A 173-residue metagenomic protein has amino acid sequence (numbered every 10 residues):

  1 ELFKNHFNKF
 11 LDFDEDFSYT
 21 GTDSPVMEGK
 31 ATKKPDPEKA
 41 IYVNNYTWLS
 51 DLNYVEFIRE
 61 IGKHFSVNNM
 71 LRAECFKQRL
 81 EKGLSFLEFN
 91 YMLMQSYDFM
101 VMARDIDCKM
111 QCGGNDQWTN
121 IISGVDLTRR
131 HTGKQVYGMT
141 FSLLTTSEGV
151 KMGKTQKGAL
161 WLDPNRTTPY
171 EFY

Functional and structural regions predicted by a protein language model:
E1-C112, I122-V125, T132-Y137, V150: NTP-dependent nucleotidyl-transfer catalytic core
S18-T20, L144, L160: Generic preference for hydrophobic/aromatic residues in regular secondary structure cores
N45-L49, L80, L127-G133, T146-Y173: Conserved phosphate-binding loops in nucleotide/dinucleotide-binding enzymes
C112-G113, W161: A generic structural signal for short
T119: Conserved mixed alpha/beta core segments that line enzyme active sites in large multi-domain catalysts
Y137-L143: Beta-strand segments within the central parallel beta-sheet cores of soluble alpha/beta enzyme folds
